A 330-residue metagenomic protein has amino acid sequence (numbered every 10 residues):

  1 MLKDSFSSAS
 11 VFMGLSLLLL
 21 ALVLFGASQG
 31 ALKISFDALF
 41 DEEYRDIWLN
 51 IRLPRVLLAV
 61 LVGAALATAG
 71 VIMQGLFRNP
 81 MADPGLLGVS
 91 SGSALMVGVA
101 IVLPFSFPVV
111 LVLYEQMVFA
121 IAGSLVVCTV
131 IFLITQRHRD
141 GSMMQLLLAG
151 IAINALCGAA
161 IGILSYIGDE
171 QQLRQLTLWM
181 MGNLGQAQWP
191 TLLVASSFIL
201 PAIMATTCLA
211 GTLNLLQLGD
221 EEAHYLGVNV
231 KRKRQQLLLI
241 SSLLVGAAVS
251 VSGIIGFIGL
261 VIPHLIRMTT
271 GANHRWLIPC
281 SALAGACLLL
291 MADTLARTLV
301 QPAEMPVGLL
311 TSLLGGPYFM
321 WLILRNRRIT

Functional and structural regions predicted by a protein language model:
M1-T330: Alpha-helical transmembrane segments in inner-membrane proteins
